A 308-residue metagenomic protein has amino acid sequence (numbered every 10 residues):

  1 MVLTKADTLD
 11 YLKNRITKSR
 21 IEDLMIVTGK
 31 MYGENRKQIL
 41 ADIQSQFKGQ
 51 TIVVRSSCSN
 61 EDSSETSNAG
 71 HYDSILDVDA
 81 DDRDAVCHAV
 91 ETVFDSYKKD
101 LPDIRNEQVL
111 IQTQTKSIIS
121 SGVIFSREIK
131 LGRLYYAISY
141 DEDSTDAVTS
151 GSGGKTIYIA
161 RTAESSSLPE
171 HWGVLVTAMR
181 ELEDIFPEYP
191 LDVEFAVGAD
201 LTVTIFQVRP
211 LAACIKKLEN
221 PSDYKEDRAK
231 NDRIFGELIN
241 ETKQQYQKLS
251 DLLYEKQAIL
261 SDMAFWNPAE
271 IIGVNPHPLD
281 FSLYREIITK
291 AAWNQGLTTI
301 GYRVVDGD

Functional and structural regions predicted by a protein language model:
M1-K18, T28, C87, R105 (+1 more regions): Conserved divalent-metal-coordinating catalytic cores that perform phosphate/pyrophosphate/nucleotidyl transfer
M1-L110, S117-I119, L191, I288 (+2 more regions): N-terminal beta-alpha lobe that positions the nucleotide/phosphoryl donor in ATP/NTP-coupled carboxylate activation
S63, S67, T115, F125 (+1 more regions): Exposed boundary/loop context
Q112-Q114, Q207: Glutamine-centric residue-chemistry signal
